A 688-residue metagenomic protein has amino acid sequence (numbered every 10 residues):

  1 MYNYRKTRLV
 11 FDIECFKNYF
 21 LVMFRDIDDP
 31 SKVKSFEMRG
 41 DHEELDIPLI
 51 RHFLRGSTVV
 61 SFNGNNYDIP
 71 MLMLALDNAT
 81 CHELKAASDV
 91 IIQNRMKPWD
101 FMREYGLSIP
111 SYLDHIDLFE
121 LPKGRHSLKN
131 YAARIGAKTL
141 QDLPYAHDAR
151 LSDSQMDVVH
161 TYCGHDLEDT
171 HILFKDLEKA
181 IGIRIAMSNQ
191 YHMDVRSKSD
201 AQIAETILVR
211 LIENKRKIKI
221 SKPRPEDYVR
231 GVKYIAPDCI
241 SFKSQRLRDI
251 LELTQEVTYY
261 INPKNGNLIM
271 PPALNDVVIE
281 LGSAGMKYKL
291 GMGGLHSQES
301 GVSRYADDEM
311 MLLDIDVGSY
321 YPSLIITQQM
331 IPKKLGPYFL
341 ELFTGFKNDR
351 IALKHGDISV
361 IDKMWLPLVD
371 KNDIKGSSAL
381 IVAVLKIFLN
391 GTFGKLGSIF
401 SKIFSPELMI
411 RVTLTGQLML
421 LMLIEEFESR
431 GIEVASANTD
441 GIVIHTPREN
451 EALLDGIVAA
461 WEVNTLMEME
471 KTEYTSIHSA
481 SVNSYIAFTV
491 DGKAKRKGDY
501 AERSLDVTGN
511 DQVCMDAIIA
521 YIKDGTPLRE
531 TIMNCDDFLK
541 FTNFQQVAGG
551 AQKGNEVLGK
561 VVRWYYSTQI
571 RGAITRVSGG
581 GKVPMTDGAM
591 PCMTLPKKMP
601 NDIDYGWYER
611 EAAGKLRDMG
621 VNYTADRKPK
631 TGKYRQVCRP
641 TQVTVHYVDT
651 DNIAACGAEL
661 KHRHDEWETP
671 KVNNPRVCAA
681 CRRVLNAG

Functional and structural regions predicted by a protein language model:
K6-C15, H115-D117, L313-I315: Two-metal-ion RNase H-like nuclease active-site motif
D29-N130, Y162: Conserved DEDDh/DEDDy metal-dependent 3′-5′ exonuclease domain
G124-R125, L143-S154, D276-M422, E428-R430 (+1 more regions): Helical catalytic core of nucleic-acid polymerases
Y131, N652-A655, V677: The −1 position to Zn-ligating cysteines in a subset of zinc-ribbon hairpins
A133-D142, D148-S323, L418, M422-E462 (+5 more regions): Conserved "right-hand" nucleotidyltransferase catalytic core of DNA-directed polymerases
V382, E451-P640: C-terminal, non-catalytic extensions of nucleic-acid polymerases
G657-L660, R682: Cys/His-coordinated zinc-binding microdomains
E666-P675: Short linker/helix segments within small regulatory modules
